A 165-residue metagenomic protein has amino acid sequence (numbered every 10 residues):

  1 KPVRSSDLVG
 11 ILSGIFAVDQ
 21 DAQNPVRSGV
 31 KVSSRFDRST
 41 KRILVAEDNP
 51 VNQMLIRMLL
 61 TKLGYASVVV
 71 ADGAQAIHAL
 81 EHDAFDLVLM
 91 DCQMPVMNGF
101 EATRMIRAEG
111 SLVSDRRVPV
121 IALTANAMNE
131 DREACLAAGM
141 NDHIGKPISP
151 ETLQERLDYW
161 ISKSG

Functional and structural regions predicted by a protein language model:
K1-G165: C-terminal compact regulatory domains
